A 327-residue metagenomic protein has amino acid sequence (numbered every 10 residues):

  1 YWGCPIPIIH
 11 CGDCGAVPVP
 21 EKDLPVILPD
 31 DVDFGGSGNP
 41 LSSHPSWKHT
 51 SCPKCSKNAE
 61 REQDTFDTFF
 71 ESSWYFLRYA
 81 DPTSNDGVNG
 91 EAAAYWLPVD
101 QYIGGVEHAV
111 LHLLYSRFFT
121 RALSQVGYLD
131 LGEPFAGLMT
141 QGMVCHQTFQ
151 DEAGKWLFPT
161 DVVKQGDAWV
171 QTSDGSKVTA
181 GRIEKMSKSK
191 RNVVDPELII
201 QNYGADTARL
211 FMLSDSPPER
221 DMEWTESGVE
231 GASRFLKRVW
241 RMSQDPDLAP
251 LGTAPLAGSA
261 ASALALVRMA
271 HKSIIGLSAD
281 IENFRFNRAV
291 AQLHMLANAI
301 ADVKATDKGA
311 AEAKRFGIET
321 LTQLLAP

Functional and structural regions predicted by a protein language model:
I6-I8, H49: Residues immediately within or flanking Cys/His clusters that coordinate Zn2+ in small zinc-binding modules
G12-D13, P53-K54: Short, cysteine/histidine-rich loop/knuckle motifs that typically chelate Zn2+
G15-V19, N58-A59: Cys/His-rich microdomains that often coordinate metals
V17-C52: Extended, highly charged linker/hinge segments and catalytic-adjacent loops that couple domains and form adaptable
W47-H49, K57-T68, S72-W74, S84-E91 (+1 more regions): Long, charged, mostly alpha-helical binding arms that flank functional sites
S56, F66, R315-P327: Short, intrinsically disordered, charge-balanced linker/junction segments flanking boundaries in proteins
E71, R78, L113, R117-V126: Alpha-helical support elements that line or immediately flank enzyme active sites and cofactor-binding pockets
P98-S116: N-terminal catalytic cores of NTP/NDP-binding nucleotidyl/phosphoryl-transfer enzymes
